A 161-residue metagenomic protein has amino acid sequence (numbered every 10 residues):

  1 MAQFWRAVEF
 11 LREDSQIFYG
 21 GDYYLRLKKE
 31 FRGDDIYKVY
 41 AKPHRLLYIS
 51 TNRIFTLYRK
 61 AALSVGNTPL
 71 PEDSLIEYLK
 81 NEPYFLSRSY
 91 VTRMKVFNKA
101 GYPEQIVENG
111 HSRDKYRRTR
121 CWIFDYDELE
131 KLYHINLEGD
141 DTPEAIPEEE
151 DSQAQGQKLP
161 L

Functional and structural regions predicted by a protein language model:
M1-L161: Extended alpha-helical interface modules used as scaffolds for assembling large macromolecular complexes
